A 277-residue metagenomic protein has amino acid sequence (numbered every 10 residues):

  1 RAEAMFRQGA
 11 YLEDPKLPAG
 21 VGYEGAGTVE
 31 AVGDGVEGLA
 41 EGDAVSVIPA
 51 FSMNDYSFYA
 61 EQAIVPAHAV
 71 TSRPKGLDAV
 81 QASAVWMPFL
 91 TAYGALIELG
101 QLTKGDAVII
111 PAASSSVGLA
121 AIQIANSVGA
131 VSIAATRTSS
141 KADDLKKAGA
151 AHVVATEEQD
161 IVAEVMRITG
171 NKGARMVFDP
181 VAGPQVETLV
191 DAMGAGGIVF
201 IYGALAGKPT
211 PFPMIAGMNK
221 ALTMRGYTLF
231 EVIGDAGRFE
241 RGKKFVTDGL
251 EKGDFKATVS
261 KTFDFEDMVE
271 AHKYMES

Functional and structural regions predicted by a protein language model:
E3, Q8-F51: Glycine-rich beta-strand-centered segment in the early N-terminal region that forms part of a ligand/cofactor-binding
L17, G38, V45-A112, V153: NAD(P)H dinucleotide-binding glycine-rich loop of Rossmann-like/cofactor-binding domains, especially the beta1-alpha1
F58-Y59, T136-D144, P209-M214: Short, glycine/polar-rich helix-capping loops at beta-to-alpha or helix-loop-helix junctions that flank or form
S83-Q159: Mid-domain Rossmann-like dinucleotide-binding core that forms the NAD(H)/NADP(H) cofactor-binding site
A112-A113, V181, A204: NAD(P)H cofactor-binding loop motif with strongest signal on the N-terminal glycine-rich segment
V128, P184-D254: Glycine-rich phosphate-binding loop and adjacent beta-alpha segment of Rossmann(oid) nucleotide-cofactor-binding
D160-N171: Short amphipathic alpha-helix with an adjacent loop that forms part of the alpha/beta core around
D254-K261, V269-S277: C-terminal capping/lid region of NAD(P)-dependent oxidoreductase domains
